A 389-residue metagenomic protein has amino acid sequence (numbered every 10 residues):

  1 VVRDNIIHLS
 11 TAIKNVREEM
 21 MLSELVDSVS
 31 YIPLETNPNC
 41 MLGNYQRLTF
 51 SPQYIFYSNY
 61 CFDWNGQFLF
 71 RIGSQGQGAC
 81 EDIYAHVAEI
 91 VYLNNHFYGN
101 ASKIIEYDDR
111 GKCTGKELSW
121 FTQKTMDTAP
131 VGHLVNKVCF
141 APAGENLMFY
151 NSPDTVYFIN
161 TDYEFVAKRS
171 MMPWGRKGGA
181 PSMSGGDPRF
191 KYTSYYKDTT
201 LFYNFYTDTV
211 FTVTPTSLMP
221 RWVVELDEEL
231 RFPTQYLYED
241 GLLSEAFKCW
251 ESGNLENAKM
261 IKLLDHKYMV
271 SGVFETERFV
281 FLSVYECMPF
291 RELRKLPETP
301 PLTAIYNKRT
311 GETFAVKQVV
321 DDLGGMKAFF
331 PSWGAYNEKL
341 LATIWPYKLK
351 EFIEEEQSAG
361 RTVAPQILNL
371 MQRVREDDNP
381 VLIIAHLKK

Functional and structural regions predicted by a protein language model:
V1-Y31: Blade/loop signatures of beta-propeller domains
S30-I32, F68-G76, T114-T122, D127-A129 (+4 more regions): Beta-propeller fold detector
E35-R47, N65-N100, E117-M126, V131 (+1 more regions): Blade-loop segments of beta-propeller domains
Y45-T49, D82-Y92, P130-G144, S182-N204 (+4 more regions): Structural signature of eukaryotic scaffold interfaces centered on beta-propeller domains
C80-Y84, N100-T155, V166-P181: Asp-box/WD-like beta-propeller blade repeats and closely related beta-sheet repeat scaffolds
K103-R110, P153-E164, T207-V213, K295-G311 (+1 more regions): Beta-propeller blade signature
G175-G178, R221-S244, E251-H266, L302-N337 (+1 more regions): Conserved blade-ending motifs and adjacent loop-strand segments that build the rim/top face of beta-propeller domains
G334-K389: Blade-level signature of beta-propeller repeat domains, shared across WD40, Kelch, NHL, RCC1 and BNR/Asp-box propellers
